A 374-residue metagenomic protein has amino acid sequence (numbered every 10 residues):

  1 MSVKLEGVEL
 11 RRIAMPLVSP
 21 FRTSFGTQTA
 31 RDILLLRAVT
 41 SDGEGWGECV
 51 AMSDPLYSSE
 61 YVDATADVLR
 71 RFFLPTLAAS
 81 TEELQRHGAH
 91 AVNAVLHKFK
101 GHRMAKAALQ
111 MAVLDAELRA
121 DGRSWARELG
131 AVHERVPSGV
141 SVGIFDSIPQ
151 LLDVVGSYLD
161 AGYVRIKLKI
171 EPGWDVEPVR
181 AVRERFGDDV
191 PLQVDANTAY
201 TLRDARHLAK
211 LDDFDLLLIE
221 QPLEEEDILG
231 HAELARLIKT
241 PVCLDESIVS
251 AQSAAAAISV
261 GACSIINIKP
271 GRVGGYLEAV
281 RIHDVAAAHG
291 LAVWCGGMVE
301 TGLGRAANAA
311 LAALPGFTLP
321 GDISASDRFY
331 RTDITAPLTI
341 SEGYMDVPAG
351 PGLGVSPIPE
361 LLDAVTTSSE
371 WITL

Functional and structural regions predicted by a protein language model:
S2-Q193, N197-L202, R206, K210-D213 (+2 more regions): N-terminal capping/lid subdomain adjacent to the active-site entrance of alpha/beta enzymes
R11-I13, I144, I248, G271 (+2 more regions): Short, solvent-exposed coil/turn elements at secondary-structure transition points
A108, A112, R281, G302-A310: Short amphipathic alpha-helical face segments that pack within enzyme cores and frequently flank/anchor catalytic
E117-L118, A235, A286, A312: A generic structural signal for well-ordered alpha-helical segments
V140, N267, D322-A325: Structural signal for conserved beta-strand scaffold positions within catalytic alpha/beta enzyme cores
L168, G173-G304, D333, I340: Catalytic core of soluble alpha/beta enzymes
A287, L291, A307, A313-G316 (+1 more regions): Hydrophobic alpha-helix feature that most strongly marks membrane-spanning transmembrane helices and their immediate
V299-E342, G350-G352: Active-site pocket-lining/capping segments in soluble small-molecule metabolic enzymes
